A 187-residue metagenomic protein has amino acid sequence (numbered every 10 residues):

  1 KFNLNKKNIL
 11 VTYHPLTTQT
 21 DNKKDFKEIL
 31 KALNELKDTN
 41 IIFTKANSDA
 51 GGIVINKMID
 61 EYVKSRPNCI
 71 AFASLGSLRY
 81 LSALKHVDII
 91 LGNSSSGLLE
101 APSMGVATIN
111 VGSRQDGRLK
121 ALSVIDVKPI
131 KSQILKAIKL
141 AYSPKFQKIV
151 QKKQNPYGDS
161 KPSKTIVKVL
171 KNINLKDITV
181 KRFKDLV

Functional and structural regions predicted by a protein language model:
K1-V187: Nucleotide-activated sugar donor-binding and catalytic core shared by glycosyltransferases and related lipid-linked
